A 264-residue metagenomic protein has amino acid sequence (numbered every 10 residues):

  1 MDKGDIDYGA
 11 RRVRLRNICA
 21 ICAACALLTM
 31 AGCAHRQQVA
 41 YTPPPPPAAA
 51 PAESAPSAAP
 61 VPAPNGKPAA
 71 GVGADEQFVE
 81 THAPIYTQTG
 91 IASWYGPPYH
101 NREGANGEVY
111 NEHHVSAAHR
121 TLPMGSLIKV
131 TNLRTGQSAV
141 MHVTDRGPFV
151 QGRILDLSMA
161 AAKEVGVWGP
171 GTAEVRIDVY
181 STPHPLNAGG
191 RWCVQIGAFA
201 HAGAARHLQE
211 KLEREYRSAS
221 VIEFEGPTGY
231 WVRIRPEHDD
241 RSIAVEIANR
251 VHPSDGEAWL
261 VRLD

Functional and structural regions predicted by a protein language model:
D2-C19, C33-C193, A198-H207, N249-R250 (+1 more regions): Secreted/periplasmic proteins
C19-M30: Bacterial N-terminal signal peptides
A24, Q195-I196, R235: Short N-terminal micro-motifs specific to bacterial/archaeal maturation and metal-cluster initiation sites
A31-G32, L212: Generic low-complexity, intrinsically disordered sequence content enriched in small uncharged/hydrophobic residues
A200-D264: Extracytoplasmic
